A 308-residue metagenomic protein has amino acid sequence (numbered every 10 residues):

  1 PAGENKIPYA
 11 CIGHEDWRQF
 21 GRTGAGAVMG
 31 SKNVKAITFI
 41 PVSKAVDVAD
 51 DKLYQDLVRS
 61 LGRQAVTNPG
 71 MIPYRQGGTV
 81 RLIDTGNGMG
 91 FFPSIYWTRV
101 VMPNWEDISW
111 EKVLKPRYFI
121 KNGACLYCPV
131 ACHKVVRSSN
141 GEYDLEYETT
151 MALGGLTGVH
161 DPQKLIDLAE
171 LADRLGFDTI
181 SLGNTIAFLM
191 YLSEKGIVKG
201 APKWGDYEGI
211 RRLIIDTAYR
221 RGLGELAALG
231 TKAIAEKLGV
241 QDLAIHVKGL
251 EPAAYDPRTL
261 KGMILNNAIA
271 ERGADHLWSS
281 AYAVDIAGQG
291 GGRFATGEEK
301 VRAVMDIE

Functional and structural regions predicted by a protein language model:
P1-T23, M29-E308: Extended C-terminal regions of large enzymes
